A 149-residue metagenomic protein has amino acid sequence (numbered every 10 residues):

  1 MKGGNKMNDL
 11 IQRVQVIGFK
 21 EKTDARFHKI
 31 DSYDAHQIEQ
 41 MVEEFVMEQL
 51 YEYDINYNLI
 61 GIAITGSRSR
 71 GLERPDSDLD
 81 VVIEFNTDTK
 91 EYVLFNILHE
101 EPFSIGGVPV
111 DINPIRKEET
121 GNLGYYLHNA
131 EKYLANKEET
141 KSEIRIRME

Functional and structural regions predicted by a protein language model:
M1-K6: Short, Lys/Arg-enriched N-terminal segments with co-localized hydrophobic residues within the first ~10-30 amino acids
N8-S77, E84-E149: Catalytic core of pol beta-like nucleotidyltransferases
